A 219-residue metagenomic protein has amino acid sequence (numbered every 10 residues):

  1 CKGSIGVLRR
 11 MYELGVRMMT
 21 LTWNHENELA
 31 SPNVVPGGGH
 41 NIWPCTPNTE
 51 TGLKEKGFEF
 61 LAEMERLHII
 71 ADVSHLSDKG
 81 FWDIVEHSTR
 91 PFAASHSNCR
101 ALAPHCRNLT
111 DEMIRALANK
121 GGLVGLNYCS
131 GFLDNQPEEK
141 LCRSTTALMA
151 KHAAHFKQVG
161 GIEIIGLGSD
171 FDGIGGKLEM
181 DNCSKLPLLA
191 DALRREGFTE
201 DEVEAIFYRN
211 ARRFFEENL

Functional and structural regions predicted by a protein language model:
C1-H25: Mid-domain alpha/beta scaffold segments of enzyme catalytic cores
I5-E13, V35-A93, C106-G121, A147-E163: Histidine/acidic residue-rich metal-binding segments in metalloenzymes
G15, A71, H96, V124 (+3 more regions): Conserved, mostly hydrophobic/aromatic
R17-N24, K120-L126, I165-S169: Non-cysteine beta-strand/loop elements that form the S-adenosyl-L-methionine
N24-E26, I69, S74-K79, S97-R100 (+2 more regions): Active-site beta-loop-alpha junctions enriched in small/polar residues
L123-F132, P137: A conserved active-site cap/scaffold subdomain adjacent to cofactor or substrate pockets
N127-Y128, G160-C183: Short acidic/histidine-rich active-site segments
D181-L219: Mid-to-C-terminal alpha-helical segments outside catalytic/metal-binding sites
